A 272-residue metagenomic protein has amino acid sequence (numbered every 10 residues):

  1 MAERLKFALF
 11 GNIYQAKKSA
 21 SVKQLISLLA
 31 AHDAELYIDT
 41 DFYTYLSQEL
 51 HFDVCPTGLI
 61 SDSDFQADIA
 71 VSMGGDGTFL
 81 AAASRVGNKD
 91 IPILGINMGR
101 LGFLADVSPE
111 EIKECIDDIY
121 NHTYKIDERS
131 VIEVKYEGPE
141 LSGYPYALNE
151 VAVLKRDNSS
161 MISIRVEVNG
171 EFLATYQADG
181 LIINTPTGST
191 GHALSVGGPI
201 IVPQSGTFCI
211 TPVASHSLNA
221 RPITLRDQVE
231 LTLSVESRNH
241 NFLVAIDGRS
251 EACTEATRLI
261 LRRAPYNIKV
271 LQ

Functional and structural regions predicted by a protein language model:
M1-I69, E110-K125, Y136-P145: ATP/NTP phosphate-donor binding region
L9, S72, I183: Redox-cofactor binding/interface segments in oxidoreductases and associated redox assembly factors
Y14, D76-T78, L101, T187-S189: Short glycine-rich anion-binding loops that position phosphate/pyrophosphate groups of nucleotides and phosphorylated
K18-S19, G77-A82, T190-S195: Short glycine/serine/threonine-rich phosphate/pyrophosphate-binding segments that cradle anionic phosphate groups
V86-I96, L101-F103: Gly/Ser-rich helix-loop-strand patches that form or flank binding pockets for ribonucleotide-derived cofactors
R100-D179: Catalytic core of DAGKc-family lipid kinases
V153, N158, N169-F172, A220-Q272: ATP/nucleoside-binding phosphotransfer catalytic cores, i.e., glycine-rich phosphate-binding loops
A174-N219: Gly/Ser/Thr-rich active-site loops/lids in small-molecule metabolic enzymes that frequently grip phosphoryl groups
